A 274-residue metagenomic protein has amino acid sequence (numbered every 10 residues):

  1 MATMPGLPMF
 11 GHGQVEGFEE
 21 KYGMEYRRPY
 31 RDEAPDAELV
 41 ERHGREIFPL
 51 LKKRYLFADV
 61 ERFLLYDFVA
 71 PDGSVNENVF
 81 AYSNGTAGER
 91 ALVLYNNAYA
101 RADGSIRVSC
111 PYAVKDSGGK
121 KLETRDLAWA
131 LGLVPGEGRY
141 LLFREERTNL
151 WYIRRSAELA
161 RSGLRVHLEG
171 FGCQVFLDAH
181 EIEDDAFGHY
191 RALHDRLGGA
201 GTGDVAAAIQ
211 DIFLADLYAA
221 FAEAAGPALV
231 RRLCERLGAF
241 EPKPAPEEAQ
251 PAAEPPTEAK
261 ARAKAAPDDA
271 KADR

Functional and structural regions predicted by a protein language model:
A2-P5, M9-F10, Q14-R274: Carbohydrate-interacting/catalytic domains
